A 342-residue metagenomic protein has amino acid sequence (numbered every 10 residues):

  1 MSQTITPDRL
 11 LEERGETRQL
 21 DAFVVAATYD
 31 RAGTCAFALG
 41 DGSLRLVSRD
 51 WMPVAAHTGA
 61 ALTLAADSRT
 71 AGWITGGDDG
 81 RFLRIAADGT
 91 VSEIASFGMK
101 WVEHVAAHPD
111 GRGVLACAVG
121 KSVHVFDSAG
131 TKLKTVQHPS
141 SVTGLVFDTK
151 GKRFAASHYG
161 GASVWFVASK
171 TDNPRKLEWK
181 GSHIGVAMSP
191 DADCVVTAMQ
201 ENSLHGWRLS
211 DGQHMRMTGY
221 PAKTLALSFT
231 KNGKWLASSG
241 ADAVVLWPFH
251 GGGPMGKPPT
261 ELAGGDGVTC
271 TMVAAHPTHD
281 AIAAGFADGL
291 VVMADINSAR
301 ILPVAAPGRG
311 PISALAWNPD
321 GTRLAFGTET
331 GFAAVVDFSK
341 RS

Functional and structural regions predicted by a protein language model:
M1-S342: WD40-repeat beta-propeller superdomains and closely related acidic/aromatic-rich repeat-like regions
